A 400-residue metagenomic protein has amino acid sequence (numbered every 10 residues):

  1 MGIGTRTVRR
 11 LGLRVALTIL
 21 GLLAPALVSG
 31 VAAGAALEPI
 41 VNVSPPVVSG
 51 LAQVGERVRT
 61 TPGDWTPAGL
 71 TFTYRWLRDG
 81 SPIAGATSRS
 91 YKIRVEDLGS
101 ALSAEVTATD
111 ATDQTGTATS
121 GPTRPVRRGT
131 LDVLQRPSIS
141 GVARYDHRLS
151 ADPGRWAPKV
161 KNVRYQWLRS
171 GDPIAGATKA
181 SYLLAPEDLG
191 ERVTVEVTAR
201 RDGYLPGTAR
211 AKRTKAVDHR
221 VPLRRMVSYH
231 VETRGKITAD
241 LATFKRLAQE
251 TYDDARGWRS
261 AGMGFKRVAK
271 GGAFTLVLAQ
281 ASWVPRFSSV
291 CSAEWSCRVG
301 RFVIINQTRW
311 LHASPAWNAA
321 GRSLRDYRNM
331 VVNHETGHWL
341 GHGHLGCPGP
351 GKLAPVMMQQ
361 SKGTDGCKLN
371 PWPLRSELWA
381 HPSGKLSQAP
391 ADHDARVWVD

Functional and structural regions predicted by a protein language model:
M1-G21: N-terminal export and membrane-targeting signals
L17, G21-V221: Ser/Thr/Pro/Gly-rich low-complexity disordered regions
D97-G99, D188, P222-R224, V268-G271 (+3 more regions): Extracellular/periplasmic catalytic domains that process cell-envelope and extracellular macromolecules
R220-F244: Fold-level signature of zinc-dependent metallopeptidase catalytic domains
T243-M330: Metzincin-family zinc-dependent endopeptidase catalytic domain
E250-R259, W339, G343, Q360-G363: Structured segments of extracytoplasmic/periplasmic soluble domains in secreted or envelope-associated proteins
A293-W295, V299, V303-I304, L311-A313 (+2 more regions): Metalloprotease/metallohydrolase-associated module, dominated by Zn2+-dependent proteases
R325-G343: Active-site recognition of the HExxH zinc-binding catalytic motif
